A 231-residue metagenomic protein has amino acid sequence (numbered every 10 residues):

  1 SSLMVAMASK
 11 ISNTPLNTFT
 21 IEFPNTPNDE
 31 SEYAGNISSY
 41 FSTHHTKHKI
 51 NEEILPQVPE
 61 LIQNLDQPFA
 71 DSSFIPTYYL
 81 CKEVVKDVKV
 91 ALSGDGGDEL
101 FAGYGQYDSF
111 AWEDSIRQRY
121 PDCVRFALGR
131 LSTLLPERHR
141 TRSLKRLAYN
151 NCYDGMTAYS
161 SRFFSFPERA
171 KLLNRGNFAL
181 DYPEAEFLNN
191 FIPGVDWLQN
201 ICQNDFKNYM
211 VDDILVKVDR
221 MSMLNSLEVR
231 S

Functional and structural regions predicted by a protein language model:
S1-A185, R220-S231: ATP-dependent adenylate-handling active sites, centered on carboxylate activation for C-N bond formation
A70, I192-D205: Structural motif
V84, F206-M221: Short Ser/Thr-interspersed hydrophobic loop/turn segments at strand-loop and sheet-helix junctions that line or gate
